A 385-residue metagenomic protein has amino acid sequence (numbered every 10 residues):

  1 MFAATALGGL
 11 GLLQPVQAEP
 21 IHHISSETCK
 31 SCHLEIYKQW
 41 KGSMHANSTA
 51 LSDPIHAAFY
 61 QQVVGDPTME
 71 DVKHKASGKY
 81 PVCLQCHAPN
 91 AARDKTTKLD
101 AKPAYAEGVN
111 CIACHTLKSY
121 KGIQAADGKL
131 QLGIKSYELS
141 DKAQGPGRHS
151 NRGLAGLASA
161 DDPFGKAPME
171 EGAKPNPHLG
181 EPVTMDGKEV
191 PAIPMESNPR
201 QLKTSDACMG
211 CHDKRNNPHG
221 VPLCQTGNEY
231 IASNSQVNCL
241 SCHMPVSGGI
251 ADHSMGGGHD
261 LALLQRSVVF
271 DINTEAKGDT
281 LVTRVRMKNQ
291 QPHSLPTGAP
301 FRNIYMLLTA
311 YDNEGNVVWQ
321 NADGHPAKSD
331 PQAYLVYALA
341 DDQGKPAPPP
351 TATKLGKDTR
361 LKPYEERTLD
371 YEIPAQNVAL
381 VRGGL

Functional and structural regions predicted by a protein language model:
M1-G11: Bacterial N-terminal signal peptides
G11, V64-G65, G187, G324 (+1 more regions): Short, flexible coil/linker elements and helix-boundary hinge sites characteristic of intrinsically disordered
P15-E107, I112-K203, A207-S233: Sequence context of c-type cytochrome heme-c attachment sites
N216, S233-S241, P245-L385: Short, conserved sequence motifs used for protein processing/export or organelle targeting and for catalysis
